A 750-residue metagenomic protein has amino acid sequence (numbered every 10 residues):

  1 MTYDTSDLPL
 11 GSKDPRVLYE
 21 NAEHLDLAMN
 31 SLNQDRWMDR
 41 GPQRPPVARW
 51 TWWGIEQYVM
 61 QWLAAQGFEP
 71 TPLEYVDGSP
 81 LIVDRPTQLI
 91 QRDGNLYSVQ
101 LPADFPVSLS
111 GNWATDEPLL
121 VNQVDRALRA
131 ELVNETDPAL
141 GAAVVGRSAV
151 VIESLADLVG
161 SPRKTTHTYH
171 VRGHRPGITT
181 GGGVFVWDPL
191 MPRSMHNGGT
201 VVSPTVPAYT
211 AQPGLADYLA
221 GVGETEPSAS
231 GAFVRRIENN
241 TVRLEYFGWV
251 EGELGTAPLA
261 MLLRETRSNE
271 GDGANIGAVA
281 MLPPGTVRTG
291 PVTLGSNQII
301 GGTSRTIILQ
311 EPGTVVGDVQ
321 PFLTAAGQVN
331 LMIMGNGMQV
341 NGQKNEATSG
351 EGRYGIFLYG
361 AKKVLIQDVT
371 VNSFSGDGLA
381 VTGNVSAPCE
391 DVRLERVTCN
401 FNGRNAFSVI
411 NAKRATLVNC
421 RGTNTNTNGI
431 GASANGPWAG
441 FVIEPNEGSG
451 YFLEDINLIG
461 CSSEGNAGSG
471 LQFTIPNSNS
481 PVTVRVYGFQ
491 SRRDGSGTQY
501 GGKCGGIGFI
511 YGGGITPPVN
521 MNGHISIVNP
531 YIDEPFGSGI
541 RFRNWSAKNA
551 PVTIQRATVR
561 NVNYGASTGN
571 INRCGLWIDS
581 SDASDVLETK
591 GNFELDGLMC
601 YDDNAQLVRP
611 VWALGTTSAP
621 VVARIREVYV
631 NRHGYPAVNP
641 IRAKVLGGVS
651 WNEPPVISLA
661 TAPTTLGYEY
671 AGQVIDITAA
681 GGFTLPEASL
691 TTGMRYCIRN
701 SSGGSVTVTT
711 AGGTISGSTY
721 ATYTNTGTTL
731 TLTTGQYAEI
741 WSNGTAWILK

Functional and structural regions predicted by a protein language model:
T2-A64, F105-P162, Q212, A220-E253: Fibrous stalk/shaft segments of extracellular and virion attachment machinery
L73-Y75, P80-I82, N95-S108, S148-A156 (+5 more regions): N-terminal extracellular ligand-recognition/capping segment immediately after the signal peptide
D77, P138, A142-H167, E245-M281 (+1 more regions): Acidic Gly/Asp/Thr-rich repetitive segments characteristic of extracellular carbohydrate-active and adhesion proteins
V99-L128, V133, P138-G141, V145 (+3 more regions): Acidic, glycine/polar-enriched metal-coordinating patches/loops that mediate binding to polyanionic ligands
G111-A114, G160-P162, A260-S268, V287-I300 (+8 more regions): Extracellular beta-strand-rich solenoid/capping regions of secreted or surface-exposed proteins that bind or remodel
A156-P162, A260-G273, V287-I299, G383 (+10 more regions): Short, T/G/N/S-enriched strand-turn elements that build extracellular solenoid repeat scaffolds
L259, G313-A325, N345-F357, S373-V385 (+8 more regions): Extracellular beta-strand/beta-solenoid scaffold signature
T303-T306, V329-N341, K362-S373, P388-R404 (+9 more regions): Right-handed parallel beta-helix
